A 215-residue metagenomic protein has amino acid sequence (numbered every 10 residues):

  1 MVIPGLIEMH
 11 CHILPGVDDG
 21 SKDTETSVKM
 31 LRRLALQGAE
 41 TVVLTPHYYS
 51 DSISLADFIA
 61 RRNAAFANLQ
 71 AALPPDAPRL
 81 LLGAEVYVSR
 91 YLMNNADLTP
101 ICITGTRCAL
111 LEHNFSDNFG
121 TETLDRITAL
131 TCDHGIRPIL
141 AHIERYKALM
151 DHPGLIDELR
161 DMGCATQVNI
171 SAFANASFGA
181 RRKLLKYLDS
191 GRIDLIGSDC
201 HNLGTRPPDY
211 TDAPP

Functional and structural regions predicted by a protein language model:
M1-A77: An N-terminally biased module of ancient metal coordination in phosphate/nucleic-acid-related enzymes
H10, P46, L80, H142 (+1 more regions): Divalent metal-coordination and catalytic microenvironments
I13-S21, P153-R160, S171, R181: Metallo-beta-lactamase
A35, C132, L188-D189: Non-catalytic positions within long, well-ordered alpha-helices that form the structural scaffold/packing of enzyme
E40-T41, I136, D194: Short acidic/polar active-site loop segments enriched in Thr and Asp
I53-Q167: Extended substrate/RNA-proximal surfaces in nucleic-acid metabolism proteins
R192-D209: Short acidic/histidine-rich active-site segments
